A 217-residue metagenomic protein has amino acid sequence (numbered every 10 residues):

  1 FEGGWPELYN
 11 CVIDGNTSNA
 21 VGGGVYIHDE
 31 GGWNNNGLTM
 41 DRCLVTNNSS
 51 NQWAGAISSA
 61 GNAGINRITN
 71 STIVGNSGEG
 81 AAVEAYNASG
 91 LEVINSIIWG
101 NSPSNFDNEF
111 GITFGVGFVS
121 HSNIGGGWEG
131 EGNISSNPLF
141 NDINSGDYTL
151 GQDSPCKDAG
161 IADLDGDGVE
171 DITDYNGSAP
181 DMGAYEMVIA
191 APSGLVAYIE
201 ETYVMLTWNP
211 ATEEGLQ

Functional and structural regions predicted by a protein language model:
F1-D153, G166, N176-A179: Predominantly extracellular beta-rich ligand-binding scaffolds that present long acidic/polar faces for carbohydrate
I13, L216-Q217: Amphipathic alpha-helical interaction segments
N66, N144, E186, P210-T212: Short, flexible loop/turn elements at secondary-structure junctions
I112-T113, E131, T173, A197-I199 (+1 more regions): Sterically constrained small-residue positions within well-ordered secondary structures of folded domains
V119, A162-L164, T202: A short linear-motif detector with a strong N-terminal bias
D153-A191: Surface beta-loop-beta hairpin patches that serve as ligand-binding interfaces in beta-rich domains
V188-L216: Pro/Thr/Ser/Gly-rich low-complexity, intrinsically disordered linker/stalk tracts
